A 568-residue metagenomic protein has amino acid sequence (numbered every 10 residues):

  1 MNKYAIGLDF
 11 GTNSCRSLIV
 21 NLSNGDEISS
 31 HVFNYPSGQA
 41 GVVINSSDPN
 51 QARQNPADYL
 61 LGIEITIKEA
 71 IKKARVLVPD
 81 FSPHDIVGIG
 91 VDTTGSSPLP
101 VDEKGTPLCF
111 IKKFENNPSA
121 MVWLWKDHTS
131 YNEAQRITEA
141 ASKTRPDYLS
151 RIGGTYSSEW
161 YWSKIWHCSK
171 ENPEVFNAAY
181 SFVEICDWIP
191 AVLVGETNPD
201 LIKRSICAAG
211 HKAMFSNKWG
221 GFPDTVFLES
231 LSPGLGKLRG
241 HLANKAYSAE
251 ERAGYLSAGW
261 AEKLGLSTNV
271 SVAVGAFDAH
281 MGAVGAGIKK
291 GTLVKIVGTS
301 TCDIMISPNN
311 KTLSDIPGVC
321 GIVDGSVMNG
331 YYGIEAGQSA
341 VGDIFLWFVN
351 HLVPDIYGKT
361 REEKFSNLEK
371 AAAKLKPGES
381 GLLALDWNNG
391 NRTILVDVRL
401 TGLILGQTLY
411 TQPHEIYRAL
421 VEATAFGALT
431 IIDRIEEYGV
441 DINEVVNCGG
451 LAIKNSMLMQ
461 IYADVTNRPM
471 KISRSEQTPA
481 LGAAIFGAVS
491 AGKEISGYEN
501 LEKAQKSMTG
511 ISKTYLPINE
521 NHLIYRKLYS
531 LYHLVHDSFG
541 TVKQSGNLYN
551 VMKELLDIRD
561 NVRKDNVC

Functional and structural regions predicted by a protein language model:
M1, V76-P79, S257-L266, A276-T292: Conserved phosphate-binding catalytic cores of ATP/NTP-utilizing and phosphoryl-transfer enzymes
M1-A40, N45, A57, H84-Q135 (+7 more regions): Glycine/Thr-rich phosphate-binding loops that ligate phosphate moieties of nucleotide and other phosphorylated ligands
F10-T12, V101, T138-E139, K143-V274 (+4 more regions): Gly/Ser/Thr-rich active-site cleft segment
N45-D85, K164, C168-A179: Conserved active-site "lid/cap" helical segment
T66, Y161-C168, L193, I202-R204 (+6 more regions): Buried hydrophobic packing segments
T66-I86, N172-V175, F227-R239, L264 (+1 more regions): Phosphate/pyrophosphate-binding loops at sites that engage ATP/ADP/AMP, CoA/4′-phosphopantetheine, polyphosphate
K295, I304: Conserved active-site beta-strand element of glycosyltransferases/polysaccharide synthases
